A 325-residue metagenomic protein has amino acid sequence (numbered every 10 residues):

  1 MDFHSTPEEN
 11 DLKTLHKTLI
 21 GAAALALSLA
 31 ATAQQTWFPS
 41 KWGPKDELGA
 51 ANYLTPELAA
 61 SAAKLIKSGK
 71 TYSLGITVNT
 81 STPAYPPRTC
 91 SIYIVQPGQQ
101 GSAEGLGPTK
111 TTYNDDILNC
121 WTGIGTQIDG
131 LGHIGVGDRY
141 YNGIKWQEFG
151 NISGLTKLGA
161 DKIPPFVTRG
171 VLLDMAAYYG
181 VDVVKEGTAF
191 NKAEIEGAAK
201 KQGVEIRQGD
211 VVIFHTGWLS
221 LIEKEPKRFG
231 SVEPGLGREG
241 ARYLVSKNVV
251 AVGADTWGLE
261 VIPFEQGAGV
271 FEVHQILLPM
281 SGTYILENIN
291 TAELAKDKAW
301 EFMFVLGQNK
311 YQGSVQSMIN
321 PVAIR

Functional and structural regions predicted by a protein language model:
D2-L12: Short, Lys/Arg-enriched N-terminal segments with co-localized hydrophobic residues within the first ~10-30 amino acids
N10-G21: Bacterial N-terminal signal peptides that target proteins for export
A24-L25: Short, linear, compositionally biased motifs with a strong N-terminal bias
S28-A31: N-terminal signal peptide c-region/cleavage motif recognized by signal peptidases
Q34-R325: Active-/binding-site microenvironments in catalytic and ligand-binding cores
